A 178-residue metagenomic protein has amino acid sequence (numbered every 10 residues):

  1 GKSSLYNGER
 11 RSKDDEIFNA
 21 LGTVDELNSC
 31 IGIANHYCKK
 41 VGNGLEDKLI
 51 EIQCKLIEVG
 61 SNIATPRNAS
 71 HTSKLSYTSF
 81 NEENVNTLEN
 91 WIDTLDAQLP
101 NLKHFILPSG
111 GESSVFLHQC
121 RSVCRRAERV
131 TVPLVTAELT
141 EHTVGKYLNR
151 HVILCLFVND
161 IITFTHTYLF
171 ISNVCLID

Functional and structural regions predicted by a protein language model:
K2-D178: Phosphate/pyrophosphate-binding loop motifs in nucleotide- or prenyl diphosphate-using proteins
